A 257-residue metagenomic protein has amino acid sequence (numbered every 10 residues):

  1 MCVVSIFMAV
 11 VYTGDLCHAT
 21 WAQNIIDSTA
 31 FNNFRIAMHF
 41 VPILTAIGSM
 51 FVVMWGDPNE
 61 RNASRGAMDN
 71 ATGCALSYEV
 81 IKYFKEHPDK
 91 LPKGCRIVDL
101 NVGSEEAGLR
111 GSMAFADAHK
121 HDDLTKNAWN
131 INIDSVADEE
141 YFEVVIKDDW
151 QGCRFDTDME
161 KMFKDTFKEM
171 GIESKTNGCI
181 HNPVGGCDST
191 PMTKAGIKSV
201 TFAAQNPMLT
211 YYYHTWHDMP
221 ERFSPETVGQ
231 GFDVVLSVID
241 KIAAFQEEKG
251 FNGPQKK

Functional and structural regions predicted by a protein language model:
M1-E60: Structured lumen-facing ectodomains of secretory-pathway proteins
M1-V11, P58-G108, V235: Alpha-helical metal-binding/catalytic segments enriched in His/Glu/Asp
L16-A19, Q23-A30, V102-N206: Metal-dependent peptidase/peptidase-like ectodomains
F51-G56, D138-F142, M208-Y213: Short acidic/His/Gly/Ser-rich catalytic and metal-binding motifs that mark active-site loops of diverse hydrolases
R61-N70, V145-C153, N177, D218-S224: Second-shell loop/turn segments in exported
A67, A71, A75, L109-R110 (+2 more regions): Soluble non-cytosolic domains of exported or imported proteins
K82-D89, D117-K120, K168, D240-E247: Sec-exported extracytoplasmic/periplasmic mature domains
L209-K257: His/Asp/Glu-rich mid-to-C-terminal helical/loop segments that flank catalytic regions of hydrolases
